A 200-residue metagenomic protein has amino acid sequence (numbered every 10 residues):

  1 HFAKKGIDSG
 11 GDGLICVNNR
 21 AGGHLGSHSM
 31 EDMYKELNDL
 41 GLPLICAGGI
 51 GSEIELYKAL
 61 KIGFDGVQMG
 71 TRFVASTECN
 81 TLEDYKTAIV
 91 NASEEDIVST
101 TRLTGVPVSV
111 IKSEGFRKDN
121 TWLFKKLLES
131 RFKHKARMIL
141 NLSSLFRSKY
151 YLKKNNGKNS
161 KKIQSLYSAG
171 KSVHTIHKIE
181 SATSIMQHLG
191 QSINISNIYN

Functional and structural regions predicted by a protein language model:
H1-E36, S76, N80-L82: Glycine/Thr-rich beta-alpha phosphate-binding loop at enzyme active sites
V17-N18, G48, T71: Short beta->alpha connector loops at strand-helix junctions that form conserved, small/polar/Pro-enriched
L25, A47-G48: Residues that cap or flank secondary-structure elements
S29-P43, G51-N200: Conserved active-site-proximal phosphate/metal-binding subdomains
